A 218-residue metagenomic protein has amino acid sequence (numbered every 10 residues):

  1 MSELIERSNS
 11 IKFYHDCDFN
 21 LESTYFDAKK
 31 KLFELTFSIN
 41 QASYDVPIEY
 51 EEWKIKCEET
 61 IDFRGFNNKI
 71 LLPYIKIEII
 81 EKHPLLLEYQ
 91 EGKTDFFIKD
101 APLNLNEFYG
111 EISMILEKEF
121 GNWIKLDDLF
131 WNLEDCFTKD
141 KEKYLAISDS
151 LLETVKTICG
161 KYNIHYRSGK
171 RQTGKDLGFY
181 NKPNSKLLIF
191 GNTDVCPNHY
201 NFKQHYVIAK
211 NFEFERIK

Functional and structural regions predicted by a protein language model:
M1-K218: Surface-exposed, interaction-prone regions used to assemble/regulate multi-protein complexes
